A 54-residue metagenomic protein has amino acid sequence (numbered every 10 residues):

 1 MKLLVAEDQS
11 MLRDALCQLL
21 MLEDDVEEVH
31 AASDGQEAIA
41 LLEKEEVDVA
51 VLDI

Functional and structural regions predicted by a protein language model:
M1-K2: Non-catalytic signal-transmission and effector/linker regions of two-component phosphorelay proteins
E7: Conserved acidic carboxylate
S10-H30: Two-component/phosphorelay signaling modules centered on CheY-like receiver
A31-V49: Acidic, metal-coordinating helix/loop segments flanking the phosphotransfer/catalytic sites of two-component signaling
D53-I54: Active-site residues of response regulator receiver
